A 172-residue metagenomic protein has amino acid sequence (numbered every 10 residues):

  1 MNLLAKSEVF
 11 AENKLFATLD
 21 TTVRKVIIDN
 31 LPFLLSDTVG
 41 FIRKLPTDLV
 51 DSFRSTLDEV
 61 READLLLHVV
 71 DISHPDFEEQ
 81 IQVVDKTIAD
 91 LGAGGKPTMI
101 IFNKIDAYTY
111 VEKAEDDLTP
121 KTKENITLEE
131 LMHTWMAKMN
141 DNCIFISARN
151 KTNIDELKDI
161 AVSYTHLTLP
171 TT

Functional and structural regions predicted by a protein language model:
M1-R43: Conserved G1/Walker A P-loop phosphate-binding module
L15, L49-S52, Q80: Helical "lid/switch" subdomain of P-loop NTPase nucleotide-binding domains
K25-I28, D58-E62, D76, D90-G95 (+1 more regions): Conserved catalytic network of the ASCE P-loop NTPase/AAA+ motor domain
G40-L49, S73-D76: Flexible beta-alpha connector loops of hexameric P-loop NTPases
A63-I81, A107-Y110: Conserved Switch II/interswitch segment of TRAFAC-class P-loop GTPases
L65-H68, G94-K104, N140-F145: Conserved beta-strand/loop subsegment of P-loop NTPase cores
Y108-Y164: Canonical P-loop GTPase G-domain recognition
T165-T171: Conserved small/polar residues in nucleotide/adenosyl-binding loops
